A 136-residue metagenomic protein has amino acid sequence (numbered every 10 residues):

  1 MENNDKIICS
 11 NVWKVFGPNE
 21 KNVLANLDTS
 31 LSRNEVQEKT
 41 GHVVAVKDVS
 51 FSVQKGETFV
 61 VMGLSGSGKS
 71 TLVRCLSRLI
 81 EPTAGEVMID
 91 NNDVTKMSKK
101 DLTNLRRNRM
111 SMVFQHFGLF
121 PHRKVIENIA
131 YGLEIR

Functional and structural regions predicted by a protein language model:
M1-H42: ABC-family P-loop ATPase nucleotide-binding domain
V36-T40, V94-S111, I135: ABC ATPase NBD coupling module
M62-L64: The feature captures the beta-strand-to-loop junction immediately N-terminal to the Walker
S77: Helix-to-loop junction immediately C-terminal to a conserved catalytic motif
G85-D93: Conserved ABC transporter NBD signature motif
I126-E134: Short helical segment in ABC ATPase nucleotide-binding domains corresponding to the A-loop/adjacent helical element
